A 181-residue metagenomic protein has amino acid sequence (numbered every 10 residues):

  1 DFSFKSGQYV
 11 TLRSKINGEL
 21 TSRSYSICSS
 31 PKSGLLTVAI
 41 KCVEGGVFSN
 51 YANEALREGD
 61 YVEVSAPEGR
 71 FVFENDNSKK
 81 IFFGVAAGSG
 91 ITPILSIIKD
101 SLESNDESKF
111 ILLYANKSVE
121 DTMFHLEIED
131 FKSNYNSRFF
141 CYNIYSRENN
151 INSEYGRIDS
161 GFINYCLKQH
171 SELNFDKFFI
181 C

Functional and structural regions predicted by a protein language model:
D1-Y61, S65, K80, N116-S118 (+2 more regions): Ferredoxin-reductase
I27, I91-E103: Histidine-anchored nucleotide/phosphate-binding helix
A66-S78: A short, basic/flexible loop-to-alpha-helix module at the beginning of a structural domain
N75-I81, E172-F175: Short helix-loop-beta connector
N77-K79, D100-F110: Conserved S-adenosyl-L-methionine
I81, S108-I111, R138-F140, K177: Residues at the starts of beta-strands that form the adenosine-phosphate
F82-T92: Short, glycine-rich nucleotide/cofactor-binding loops
S118-C181: Reductase modules of NAD(P)H-dependent flavoproteins
